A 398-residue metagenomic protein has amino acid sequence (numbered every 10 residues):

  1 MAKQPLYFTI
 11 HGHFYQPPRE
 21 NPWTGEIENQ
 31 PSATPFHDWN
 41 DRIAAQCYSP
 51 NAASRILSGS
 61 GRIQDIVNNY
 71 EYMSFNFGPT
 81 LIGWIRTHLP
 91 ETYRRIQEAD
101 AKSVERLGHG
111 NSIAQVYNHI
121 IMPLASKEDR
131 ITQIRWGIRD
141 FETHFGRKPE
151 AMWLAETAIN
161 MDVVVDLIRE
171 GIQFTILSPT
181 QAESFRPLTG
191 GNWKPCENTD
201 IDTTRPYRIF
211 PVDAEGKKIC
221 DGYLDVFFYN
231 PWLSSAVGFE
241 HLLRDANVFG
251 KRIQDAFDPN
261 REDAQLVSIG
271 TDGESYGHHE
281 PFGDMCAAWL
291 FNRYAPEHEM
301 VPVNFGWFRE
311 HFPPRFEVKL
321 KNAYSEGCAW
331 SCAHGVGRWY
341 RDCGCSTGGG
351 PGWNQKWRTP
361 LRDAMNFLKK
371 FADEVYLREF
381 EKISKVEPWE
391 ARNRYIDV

Functional and structural regions predicted by a protein language model:
A2-S58, N68, T80, W193-S234 (+1 more regions): Active-site and substrate-binding clefts of carbohydrate-active enzymes
P5-G12, P17-K127, T132-Q133, E150-L154 (+1 more regions): Short, well-structured secondary-structure segments
G59-R62, Q133, G137-F141, I159 (+2 more regions): Alpha-helical packing segments of well-folded alpha/beta enzyme cores
F75-F77, W153-T157, L177-S178, Y229 (+2 more regions): Short His-Asn-centered micro-motif
R94-N111, R135, R147, I168-A214 (+2 more regions): Acidic, His- and aromatic-enriched active-site or binding-groove loops in soluble protein domains that engage sugars
A125, E183-N192, A236, P314: Short, charged, surface-exposed secondary-structure boundary motifs
R130-L154, K217, Q254-I269: CE4/NodB-like, metal-dependent polysaccharide N-deacetylase domain that modifies extracellular/periplasmic N-acetylated
E156-V163, A182-R186, E310-P313: Beta-rich nucleic-acid/ligand-interaction surfaces
